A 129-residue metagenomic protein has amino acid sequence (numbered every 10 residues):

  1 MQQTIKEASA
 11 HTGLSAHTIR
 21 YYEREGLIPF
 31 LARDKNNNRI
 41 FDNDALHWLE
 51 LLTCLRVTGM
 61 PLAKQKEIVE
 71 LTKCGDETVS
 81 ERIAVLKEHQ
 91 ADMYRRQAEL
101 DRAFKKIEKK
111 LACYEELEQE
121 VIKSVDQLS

Functional and structural regions predicted by a protein language model:
M1, S15, T58: Flexible coil/turn residues that form the inter-helical turn or adjacent wing/linker of helix-turn-helix
T4-I5, A10, P29-A32, N43-S129: Arg/Lys-rich, alpha-helical DNA-contact motif
A8, S15-T18: Short glycine/proline-centered loop/turn elements that form peptide/ligand docking sites
A10-G13, N37: Conserved beta-strand-loop-alpha-helix junction that forms the acyl-donor binding cleft
I19-K35: Major-groove DNA-recognition helix of helix-turn-helix-type DNA-binding domains
N36-D42: Minor-groove-contacting beta-hairpin "wing" of winged helix-turn-helix DNA-binding domains
